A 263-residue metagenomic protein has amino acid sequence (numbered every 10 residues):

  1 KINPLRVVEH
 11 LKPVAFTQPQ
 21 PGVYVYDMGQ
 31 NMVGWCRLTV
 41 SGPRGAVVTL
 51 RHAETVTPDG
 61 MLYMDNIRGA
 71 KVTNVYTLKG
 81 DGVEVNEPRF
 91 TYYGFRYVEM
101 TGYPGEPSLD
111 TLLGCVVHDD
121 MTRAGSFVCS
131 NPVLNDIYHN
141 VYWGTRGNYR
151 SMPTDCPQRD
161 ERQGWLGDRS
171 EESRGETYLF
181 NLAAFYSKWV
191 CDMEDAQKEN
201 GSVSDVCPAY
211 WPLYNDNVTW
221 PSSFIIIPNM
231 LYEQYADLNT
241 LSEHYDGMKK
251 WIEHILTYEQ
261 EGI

Functional and structural regions predicted by a protein language model:
K1-R159, G167-D168, A184-S187, S204-A209 (+1 more regions): Extracellular/oxidizing-compartment recognition motifs
M61-I67, K71, A183-I263: Helix-terminus loop motifs that line ligand-binding clefts
N131-Y138, L179, Y214-V218: Short acidic-aromatic active-site loops that bind/stabilize oxyanions
G144-T145, E172-E176, W189-M193: Short alpha-helical scaffolding segments that buttress acidic/His motifs in well-ordered protein cores
Q158-Q163, Y214: A glycine-rich, coil/turn loop motif that links secondary-structure elements
W165-E171, Y178, N217, P221: An alpha-helical repeat/solenoid feature that recognizes helix-turn-helix modules
R169, S173-E176, P228, M248: Hydrophobic core/packing positions within alpha-helical solenoid repeats
